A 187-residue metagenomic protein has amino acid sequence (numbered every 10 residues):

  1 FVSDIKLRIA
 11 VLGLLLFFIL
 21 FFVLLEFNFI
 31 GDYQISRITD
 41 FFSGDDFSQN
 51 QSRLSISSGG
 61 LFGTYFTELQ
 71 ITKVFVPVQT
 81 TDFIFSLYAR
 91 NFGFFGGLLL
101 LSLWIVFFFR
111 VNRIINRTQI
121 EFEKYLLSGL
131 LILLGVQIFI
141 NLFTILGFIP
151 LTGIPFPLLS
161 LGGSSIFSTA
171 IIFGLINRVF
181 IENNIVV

Functional and structural regions predicted by a protein language model:
F1-L7, L24-E26, V106-N116, I176-N183: Structural signal for the C-terminal ends of transmembrane alpha-helices and the immediately following loop
L7-L98: Hydrophobic, glycine- and aromatic-enriched re-entrant/interface helices and adjoining loop segments
L16-L20, F95, L99-V106, S128 (+4 more regions): Lipid-exposed faces of alpha-helical membrane segments in multi-pass integral membrane proteins
F27-D32, T80-F85, F108-R117, L142-F148 (+1 more regions): Transmembrane helix-loop junctions in multi-pass membrane proteins
F94, L98, S102, R110-F122: Membrane-proximal intracellular helices of multi-pass ion channels
R113-G153, L159: Loop-to-helix entry and N-terminal half of a specific, functionally important transmembrane alpha helix in multi-pass
F139-V187: A juxtamembrane structural motif centered on a specific transmembrane helix
